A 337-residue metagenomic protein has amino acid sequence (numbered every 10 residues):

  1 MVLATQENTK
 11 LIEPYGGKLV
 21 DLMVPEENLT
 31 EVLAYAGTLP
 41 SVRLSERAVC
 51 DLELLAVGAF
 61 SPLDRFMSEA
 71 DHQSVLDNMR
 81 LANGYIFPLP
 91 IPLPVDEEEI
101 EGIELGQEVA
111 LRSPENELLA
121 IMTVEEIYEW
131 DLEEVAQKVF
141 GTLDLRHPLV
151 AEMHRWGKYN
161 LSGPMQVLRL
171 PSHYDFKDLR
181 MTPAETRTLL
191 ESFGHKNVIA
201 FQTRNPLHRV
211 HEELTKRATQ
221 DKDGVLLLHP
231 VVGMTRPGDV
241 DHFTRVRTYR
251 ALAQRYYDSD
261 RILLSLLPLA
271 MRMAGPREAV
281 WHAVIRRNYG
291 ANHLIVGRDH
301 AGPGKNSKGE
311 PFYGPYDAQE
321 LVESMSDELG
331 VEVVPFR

Functional and structural regions predicted by a protein language model:
V2-R337: Active-site cores that bind ATP or allylic diphosphates and position pyrophosphate for catalysis
